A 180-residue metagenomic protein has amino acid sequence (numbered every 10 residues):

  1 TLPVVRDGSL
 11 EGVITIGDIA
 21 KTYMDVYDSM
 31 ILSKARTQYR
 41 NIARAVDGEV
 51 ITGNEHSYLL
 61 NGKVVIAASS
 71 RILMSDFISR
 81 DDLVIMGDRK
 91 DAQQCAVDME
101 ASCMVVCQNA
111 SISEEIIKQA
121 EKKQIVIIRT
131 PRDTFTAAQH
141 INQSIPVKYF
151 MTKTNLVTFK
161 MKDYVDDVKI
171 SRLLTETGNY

Functional and structural regions predicted by a protein language model:
T1-A20, D81-D82, E100-C103, D166-Y180: Helix-loop-beta junctions that constitute the ligand-sensing/allosteric loops of cytosolic regulatory sensor domains
R6, R36, R40, R44 (+6 more regions): Arginine residue identity/basic-tract feature
I16-A68, H140-T158, I170: Tandem CBS (Bateman) regulatory domains
A20, K90, A110, D163-V165: Residues that cap or initiate secondary-structure elements
I66-T154: Feature captures the catalytic cores and cofactor-binding loops of soluble hydro-lyases/lyases that act on carboxylate
I72-L73, F77-I78, A92-Q94, F159-G178: Active-site/ligand-binding-proximal alpha/beta "capping" segment
